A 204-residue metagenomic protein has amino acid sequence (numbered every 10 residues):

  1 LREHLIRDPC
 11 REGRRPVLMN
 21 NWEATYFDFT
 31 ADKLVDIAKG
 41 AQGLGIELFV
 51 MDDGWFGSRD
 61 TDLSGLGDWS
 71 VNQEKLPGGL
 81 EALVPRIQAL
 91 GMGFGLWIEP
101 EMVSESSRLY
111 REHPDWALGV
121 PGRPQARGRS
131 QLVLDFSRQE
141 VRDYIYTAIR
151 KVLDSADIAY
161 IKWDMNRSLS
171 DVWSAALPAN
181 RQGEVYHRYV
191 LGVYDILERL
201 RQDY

Functional and structural regions predicted by a protein language model:
L1-D8: Beta-strand-rich recognition/accessory modules
D8-G13, G57-S58, L118-Q125: Flexible hinge/switch segments at interdomain interfaces of large molecular machines
E12, M19, E47-S58, W97-P100 (+1 more regions): Core alpha/beta catalytic barrel or barrel-like domain that forms the active/cofactor pocket in diverse metabolic
G13-V17, G45-E47, Q88-F94, D157-A159 (+1 more regions): Short, well-ordered coil/turn segments that N-cap beta-strands
R14-L18, D60-S64, R127-S130, S174-P178: A short alpha-helix capping/helix-coil boundary motif
P16-T25, L34, L66-S70, S130-L134 (+1 more regions): Glycine- and acidic
T25-R111, R142-Y144, R188-D195: Aromatic- and glycine-enriched glycan-recognition loops and surfaces that form the carbohydrate-binding subsites
N72-A89, Y110-Y204: Active-site neighborhood of glycoside hydrolase catalytic domains
